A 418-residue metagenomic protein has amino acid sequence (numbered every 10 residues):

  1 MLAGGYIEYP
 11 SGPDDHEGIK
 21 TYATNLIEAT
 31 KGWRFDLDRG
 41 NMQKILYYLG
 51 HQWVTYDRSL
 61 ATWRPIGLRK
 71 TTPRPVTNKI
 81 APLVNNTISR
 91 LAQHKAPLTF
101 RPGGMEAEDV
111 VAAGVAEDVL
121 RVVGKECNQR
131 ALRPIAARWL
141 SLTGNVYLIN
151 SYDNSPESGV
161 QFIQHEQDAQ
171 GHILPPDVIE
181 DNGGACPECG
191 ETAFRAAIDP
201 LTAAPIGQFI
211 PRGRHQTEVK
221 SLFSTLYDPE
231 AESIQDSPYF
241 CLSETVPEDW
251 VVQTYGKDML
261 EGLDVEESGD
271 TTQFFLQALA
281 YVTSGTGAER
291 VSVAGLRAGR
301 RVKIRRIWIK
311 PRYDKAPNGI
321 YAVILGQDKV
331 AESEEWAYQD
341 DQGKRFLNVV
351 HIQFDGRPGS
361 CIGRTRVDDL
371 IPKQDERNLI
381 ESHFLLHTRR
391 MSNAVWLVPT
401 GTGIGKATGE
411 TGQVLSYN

Functional and structural regions predicted by a protein language model:
M1-N418: Extended alpha-helical, oligomerization-prone segments that build pores/tubes and scaffolds
